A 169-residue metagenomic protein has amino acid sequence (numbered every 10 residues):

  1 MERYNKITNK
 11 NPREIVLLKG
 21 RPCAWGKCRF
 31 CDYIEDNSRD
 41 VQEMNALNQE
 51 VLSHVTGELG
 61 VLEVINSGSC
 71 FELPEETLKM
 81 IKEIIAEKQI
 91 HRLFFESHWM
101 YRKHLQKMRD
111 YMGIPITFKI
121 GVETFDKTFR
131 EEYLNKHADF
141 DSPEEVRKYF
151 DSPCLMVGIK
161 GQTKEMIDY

Functional and structural regions predicted by a protein language model:
M1-A46: Canonical Radical SAM [4Fe-4S] cluster-binding loop centered on the CxxxCxxC motif and its immediate flanking residues
T8-L18, I81-F94: N-terminal/domain-start segments enriched in small and hydrophobic, helix-friendly residues, covering either
P22, G121-E123, G158: Glycine-centered small-residue hotspots that permit tight backbone geometry or close packing
Y33-E50, H54-P74, I85-K103, P115-F140 (+1 more regions): Core AdoMet radical
E76-M80, H104-D110: A short acidic, amphipathic alpha-helical/loop segment
T77-I85, P115, K164-Y169: Short, electropositive alpha-helical surface patch
I84-I85, M108-Y111, P143-R147, Y169: Generic structural signal for hydrophobic
K127, V146-I167: Conserved strand-turn element in the central/C-terminal portion of the radical SAM core barrel that lines
